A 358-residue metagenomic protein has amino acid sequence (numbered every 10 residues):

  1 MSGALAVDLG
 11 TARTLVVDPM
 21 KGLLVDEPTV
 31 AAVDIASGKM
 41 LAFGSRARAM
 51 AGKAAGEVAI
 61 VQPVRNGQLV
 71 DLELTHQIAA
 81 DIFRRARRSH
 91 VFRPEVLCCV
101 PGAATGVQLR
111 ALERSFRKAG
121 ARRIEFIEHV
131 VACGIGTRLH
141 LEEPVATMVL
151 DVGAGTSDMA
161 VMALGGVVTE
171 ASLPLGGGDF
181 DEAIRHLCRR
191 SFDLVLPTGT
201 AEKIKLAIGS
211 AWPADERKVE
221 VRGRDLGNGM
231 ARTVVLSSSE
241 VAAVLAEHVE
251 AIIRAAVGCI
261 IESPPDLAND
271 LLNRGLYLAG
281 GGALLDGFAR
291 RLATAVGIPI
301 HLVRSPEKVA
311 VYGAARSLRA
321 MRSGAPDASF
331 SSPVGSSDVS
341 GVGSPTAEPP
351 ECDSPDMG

Functional and structural regions predicted by a protein language model:
M1-V152, A160-L276, A283-A310, A315-G358: Nucleotide/phosphate-binding catalytic cleft detector across ATP-hydrolyzing and phosphate-transferring enzymes
